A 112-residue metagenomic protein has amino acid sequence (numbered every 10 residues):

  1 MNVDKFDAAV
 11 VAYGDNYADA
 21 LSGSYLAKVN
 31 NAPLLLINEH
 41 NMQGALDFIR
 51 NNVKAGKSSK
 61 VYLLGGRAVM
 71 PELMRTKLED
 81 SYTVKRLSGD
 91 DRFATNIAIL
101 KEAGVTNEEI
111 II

Functional and structural regions predicted by a protein language model:
M1-I112: Extracellular glycan-binding segments that recognize GlcNAc-based cell-wall polysaccharides
